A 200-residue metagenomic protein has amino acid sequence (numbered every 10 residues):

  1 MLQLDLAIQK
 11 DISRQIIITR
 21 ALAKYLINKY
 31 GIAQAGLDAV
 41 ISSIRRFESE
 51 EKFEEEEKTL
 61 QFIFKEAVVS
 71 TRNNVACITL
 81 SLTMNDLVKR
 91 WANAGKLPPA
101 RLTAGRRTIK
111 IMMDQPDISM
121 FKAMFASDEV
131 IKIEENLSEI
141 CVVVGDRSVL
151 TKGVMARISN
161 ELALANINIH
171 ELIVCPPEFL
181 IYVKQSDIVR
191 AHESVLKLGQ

Functional and structural regions predicted by a protein language model:
M1-T19, L26, Y30, D86-K89: Long, contiguous binding/interaction regions
Q9, S13-Q15, A35, A39 (+1 more regions): A conserved regulatory-domain signal marking ACT and ACT-like small-molecule sensing domains and adjacent regulatory
R20-A21, N160: Active-site-proximal helix/loop capping residues that flank conserved catalytic or ligand/cofactor
Y25-A39: Generic amphipathic, hydrophobic interface segment in small proteins and small subunits
